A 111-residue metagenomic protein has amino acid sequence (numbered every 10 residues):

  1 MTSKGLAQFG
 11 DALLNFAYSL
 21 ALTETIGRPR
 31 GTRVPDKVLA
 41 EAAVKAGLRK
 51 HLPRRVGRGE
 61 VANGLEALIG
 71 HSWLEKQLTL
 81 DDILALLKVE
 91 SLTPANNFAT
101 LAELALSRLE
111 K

Functional and structural regions predicted by a protein language model:
M1-K111: Double-stranded RNA-binding/processing signature
